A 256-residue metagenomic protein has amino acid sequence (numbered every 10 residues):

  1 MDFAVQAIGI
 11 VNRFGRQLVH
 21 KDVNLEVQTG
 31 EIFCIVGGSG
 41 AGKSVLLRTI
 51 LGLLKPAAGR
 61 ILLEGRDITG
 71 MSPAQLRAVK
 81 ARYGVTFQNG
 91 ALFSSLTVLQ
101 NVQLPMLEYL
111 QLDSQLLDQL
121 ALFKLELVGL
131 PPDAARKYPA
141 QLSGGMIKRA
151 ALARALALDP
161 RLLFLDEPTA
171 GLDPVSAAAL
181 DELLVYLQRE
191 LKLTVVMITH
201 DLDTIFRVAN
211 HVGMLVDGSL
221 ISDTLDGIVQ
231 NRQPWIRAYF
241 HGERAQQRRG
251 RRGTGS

Functional and structural regions predicted by a protein language model:
L51: Helix-to-loop junction immediately C-terminal to a conserved catalytic motif
D67, Q115-D133: Conserved ABC ATPase "signature" region
Y138-L142, M146: Conserved ABC ATPase signature
A157-R161: A short, proline-enriched helix->beta-strand linker immediately N-terminal to the Walker B motif in ABC-type P-loop
L163-D166: Catalytic Walker B motif of ABC-type/P-loop ATPase nucleotide-binding domains
A178-E190: Helical segment within the ABC ATPase nucleotide-binding domain
